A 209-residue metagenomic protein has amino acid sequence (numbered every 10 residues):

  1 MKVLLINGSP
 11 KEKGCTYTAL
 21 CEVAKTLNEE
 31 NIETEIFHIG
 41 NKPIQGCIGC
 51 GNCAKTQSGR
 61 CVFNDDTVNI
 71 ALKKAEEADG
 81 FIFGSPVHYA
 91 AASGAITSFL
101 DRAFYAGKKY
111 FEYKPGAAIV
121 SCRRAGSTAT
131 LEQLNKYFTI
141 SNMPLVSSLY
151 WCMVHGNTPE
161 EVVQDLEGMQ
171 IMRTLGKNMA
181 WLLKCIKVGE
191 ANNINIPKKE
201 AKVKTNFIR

Functional and structural regions predicted by a protein language model:
M1-A106, V162-R209: N-terminal beta1-alpha1-beta2 submodule of the flavodoxin-like/Rossmannoid cofactor-binding fold
S93-A95, Y105-M153, L166-I171: Short, glycine-/small-residue-rich phosphate/pyrophosphate-handling segment
F99, V120, F138-I140, N157-T158 (+1 more regions): Short alpha-helical linear motifs
C152-E161: Internal, active-site/partner-interface "lid" segment
